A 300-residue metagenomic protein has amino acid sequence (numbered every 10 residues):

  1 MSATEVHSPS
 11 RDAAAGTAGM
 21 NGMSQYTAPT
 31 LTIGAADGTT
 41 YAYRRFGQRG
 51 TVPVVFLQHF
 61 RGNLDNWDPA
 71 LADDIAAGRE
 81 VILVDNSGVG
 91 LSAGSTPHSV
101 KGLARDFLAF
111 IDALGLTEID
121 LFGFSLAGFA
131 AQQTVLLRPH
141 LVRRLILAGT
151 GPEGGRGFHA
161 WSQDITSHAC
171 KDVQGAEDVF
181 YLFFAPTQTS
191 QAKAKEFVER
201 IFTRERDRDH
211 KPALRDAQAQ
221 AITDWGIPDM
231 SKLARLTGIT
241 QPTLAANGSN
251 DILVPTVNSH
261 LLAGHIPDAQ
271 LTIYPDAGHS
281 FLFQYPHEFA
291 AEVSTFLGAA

Functional and structural regions predicted by a protein language model:
T39-A93: Conserved HGGG/HGGXW glycine-rich cap/lid loop of the alpha/beta-hydrolase fold
I82-F122: Active-site loop/oxyanion-hole signature of alpha/beta-hydrolase fold enzymes
G123, A127, A131: Gly/Ala-rich beta-loop-alpha elbow adjacent to hydrolase catalytic centers
L136, R143-Q174: Flexible "cap/lid" loop of the alpha/beta hydrolase fold
E177-M230, R235: Conserved alpha/beta-hydrolase catalytic His-Asp/Glu region
I239, A245-N247: Short beta-strand/loop motif that positions the catalytic acidic residue of the alpha/beta-hydrolase fold
N250-V254: Acidic catalytic loop of the alpha/beta-hydrolase fold
A269-A300: Catalytic active-site module of serine/aspartate enzymes centered on a nucleophile-bearing elbow/loop
